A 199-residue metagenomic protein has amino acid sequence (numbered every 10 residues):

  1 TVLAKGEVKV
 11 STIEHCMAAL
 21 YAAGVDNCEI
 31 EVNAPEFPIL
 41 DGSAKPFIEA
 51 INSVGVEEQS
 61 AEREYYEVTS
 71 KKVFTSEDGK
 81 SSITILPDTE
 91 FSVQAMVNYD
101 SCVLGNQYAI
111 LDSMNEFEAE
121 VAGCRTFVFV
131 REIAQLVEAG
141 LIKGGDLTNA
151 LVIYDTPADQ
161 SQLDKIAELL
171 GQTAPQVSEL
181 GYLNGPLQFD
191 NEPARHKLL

Functional and structural regions predicted by a protein language model:
T1-L199: Short acidic-hydrophobic catalytic motif
